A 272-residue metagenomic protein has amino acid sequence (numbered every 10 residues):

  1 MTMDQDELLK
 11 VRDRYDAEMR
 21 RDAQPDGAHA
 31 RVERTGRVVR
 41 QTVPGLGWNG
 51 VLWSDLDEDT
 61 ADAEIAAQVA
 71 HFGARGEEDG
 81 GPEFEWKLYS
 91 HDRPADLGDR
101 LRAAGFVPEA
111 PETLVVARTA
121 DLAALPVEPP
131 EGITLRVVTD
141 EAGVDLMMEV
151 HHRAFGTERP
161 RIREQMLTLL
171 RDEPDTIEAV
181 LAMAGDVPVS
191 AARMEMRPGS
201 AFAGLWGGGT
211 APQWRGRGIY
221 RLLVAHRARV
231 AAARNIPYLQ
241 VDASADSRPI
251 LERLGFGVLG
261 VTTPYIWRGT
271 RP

Functional and structural regions predicted by a protein language model:
M1-D79, R93-P94: N-terminal charged segments
M1-R21, L52-L56, E112-L114, D121-L169 (+3 more regions): Short amphipathic alpha-helix that is part of the acyltransferase structural core
R31-T35, R93-V107, I177-A192: Conserved beta-hairpin
T42-L52, E109, M196-L205, R215: A conserved beta-turn-beta hairpin within the catalytic core of GNAT-like acetyltransferases that forms part
D59-A142, V241, T263-W267: Acyl-donor-binding surface of acyltransferase catalytic domains
A61-V69, G207-P212, G216-R229, A233 (+3 more regions): Conserved acetyl-CoA-binding loop-helix of GNAT-fold acetyltransferases
L101, L251, F256: Conserved active-site tyrosine of GNAT-family acetyltransferases
E158-Q213: A conserved beta-strand-loop-helix scaffold within acyl/acetyltransferase catalytic domains
